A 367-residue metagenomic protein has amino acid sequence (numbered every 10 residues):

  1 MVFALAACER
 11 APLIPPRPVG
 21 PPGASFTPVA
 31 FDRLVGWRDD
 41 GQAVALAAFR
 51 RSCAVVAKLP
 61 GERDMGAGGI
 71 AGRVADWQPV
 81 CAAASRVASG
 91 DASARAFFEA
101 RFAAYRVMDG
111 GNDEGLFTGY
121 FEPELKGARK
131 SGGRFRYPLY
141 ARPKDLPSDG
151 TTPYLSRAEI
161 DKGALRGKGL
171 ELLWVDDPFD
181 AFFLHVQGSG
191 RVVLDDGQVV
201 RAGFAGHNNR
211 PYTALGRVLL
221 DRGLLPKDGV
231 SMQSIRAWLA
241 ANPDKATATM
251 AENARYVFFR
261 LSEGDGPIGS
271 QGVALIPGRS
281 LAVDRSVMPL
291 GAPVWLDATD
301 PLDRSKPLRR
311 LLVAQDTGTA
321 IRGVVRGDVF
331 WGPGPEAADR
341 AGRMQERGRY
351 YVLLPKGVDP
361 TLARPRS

Functional and structural regions predicted by a protein language model:
A4-A7: C-terminal motif of bacterial Sec signal peptides marking the signal peptidase cleavage site
E9-R10, T27-P28, V35-R38, E263-S367: C-terminal soluble interaction/assembly domains
P12-P21: Short, low-complexity, disordered segments immediately C-terminal to signal peptides in bacterial exported proteins
S25-E263, Q271-V273: Secretory/export targeting leaders with adjacent low-complexity proregions
